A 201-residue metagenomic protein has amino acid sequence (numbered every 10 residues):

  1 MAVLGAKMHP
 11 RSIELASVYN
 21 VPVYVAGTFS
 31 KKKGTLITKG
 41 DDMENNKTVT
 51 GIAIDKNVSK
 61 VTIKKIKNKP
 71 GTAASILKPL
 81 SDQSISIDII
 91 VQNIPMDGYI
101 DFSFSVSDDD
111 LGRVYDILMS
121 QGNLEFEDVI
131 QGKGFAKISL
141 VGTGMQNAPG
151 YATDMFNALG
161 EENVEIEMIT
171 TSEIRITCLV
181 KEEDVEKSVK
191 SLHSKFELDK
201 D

Functional and structural regions predicted by a protein language model:
M1-T171, R175-D201: C-terminal catalytic "cap/lid" subdomain
